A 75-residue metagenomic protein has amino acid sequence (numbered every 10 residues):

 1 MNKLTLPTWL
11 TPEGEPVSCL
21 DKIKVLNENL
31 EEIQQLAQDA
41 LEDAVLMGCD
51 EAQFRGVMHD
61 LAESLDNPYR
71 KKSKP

Functional and structural regions predicted by a protein language model:
N2-Q38, P68: N-terminal acidic leader/helix
D39-R70: Short, charge-rich amphipathic interface segments used for partner binding and complex assembly
K72-P75: Short acidic DE-rich linear segments
